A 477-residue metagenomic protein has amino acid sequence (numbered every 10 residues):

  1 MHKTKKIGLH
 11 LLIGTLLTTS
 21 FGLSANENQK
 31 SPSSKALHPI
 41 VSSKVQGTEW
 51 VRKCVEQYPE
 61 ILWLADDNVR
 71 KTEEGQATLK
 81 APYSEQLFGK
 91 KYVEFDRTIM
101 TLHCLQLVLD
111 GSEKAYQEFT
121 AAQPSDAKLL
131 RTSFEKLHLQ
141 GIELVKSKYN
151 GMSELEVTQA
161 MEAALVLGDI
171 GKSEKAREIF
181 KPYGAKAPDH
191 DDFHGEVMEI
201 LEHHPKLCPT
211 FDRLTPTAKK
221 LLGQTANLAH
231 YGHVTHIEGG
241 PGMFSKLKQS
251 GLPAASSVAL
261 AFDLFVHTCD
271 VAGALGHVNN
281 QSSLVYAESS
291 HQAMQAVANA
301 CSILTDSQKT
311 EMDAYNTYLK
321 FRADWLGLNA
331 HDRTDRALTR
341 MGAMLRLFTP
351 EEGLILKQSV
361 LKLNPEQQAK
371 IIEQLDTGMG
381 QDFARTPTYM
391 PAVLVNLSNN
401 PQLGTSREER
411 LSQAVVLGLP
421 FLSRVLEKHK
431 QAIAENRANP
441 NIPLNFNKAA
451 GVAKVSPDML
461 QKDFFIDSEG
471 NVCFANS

Functional and structural regions predicted by a protein language model:
M1-N28: Classical Sec-dependent N-terminal signal peptides that target proteins to the secretory pathway
S33, P39-S43, G378, N436 (+1 more regions): Activation on extended, non-transmembrane soluble regions of large proteins
S33-D189: Acidic/His-rich, divalent-metal-binding segments that scaffold phosphate/diphosphate chemistry
K146-T310, A337-P420, R424-Q431: Divalent metal-dependent catalytic cores for phosphoryl transfer on phosphate-bearing substrates
W325-R340: Proline/serine/threonine/glycine-rich intrinsically disordered regulatory regions in eukaryotic signaling
R410-S412, L417-V455, L460: C-terminal amphipathic alpha-helical interaction region
